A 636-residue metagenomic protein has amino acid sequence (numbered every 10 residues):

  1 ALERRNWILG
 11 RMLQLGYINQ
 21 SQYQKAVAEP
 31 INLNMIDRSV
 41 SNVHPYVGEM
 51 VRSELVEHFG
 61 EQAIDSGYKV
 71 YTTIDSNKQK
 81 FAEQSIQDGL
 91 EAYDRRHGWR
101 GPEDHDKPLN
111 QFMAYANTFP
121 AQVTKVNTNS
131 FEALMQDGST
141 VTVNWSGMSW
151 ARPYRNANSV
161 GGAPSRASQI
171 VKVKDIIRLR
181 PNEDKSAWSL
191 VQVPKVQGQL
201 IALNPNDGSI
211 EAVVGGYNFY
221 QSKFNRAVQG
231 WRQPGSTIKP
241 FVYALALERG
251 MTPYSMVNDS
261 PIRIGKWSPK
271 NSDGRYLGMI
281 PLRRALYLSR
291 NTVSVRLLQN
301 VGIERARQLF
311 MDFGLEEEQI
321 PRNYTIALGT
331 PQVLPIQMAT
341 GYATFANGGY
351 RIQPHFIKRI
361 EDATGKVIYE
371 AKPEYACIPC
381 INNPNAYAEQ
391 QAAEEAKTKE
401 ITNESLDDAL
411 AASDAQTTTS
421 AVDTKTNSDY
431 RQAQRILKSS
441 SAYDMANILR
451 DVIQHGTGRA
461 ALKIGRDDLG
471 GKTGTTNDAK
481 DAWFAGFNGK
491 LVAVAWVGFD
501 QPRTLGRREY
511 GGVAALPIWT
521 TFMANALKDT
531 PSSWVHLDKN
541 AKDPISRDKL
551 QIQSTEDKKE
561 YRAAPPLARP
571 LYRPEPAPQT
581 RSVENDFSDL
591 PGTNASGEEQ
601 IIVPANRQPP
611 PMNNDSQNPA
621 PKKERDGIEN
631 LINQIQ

Functional and structural regions predicted by a protein language model:
A1-D137, L297, Q308-D312, E316-Q319 (+4 more regions): Non-catalytic, structured segments within soluble enzyme domains
M12, A82, T128, D207-G208 (+6 more regions): Active-site SXXK
P30, Q229-I280, Q353-E374, P544: Short, glycine/proline-biased beta-turn/loop segments that scaffold the active-site neighborhood
N32-L33, D37, K125-N129, D137-G138 (+8 more regions): Soluble, non-transmembrane domains of envelope/secretory-pathway proteins that act on or interact with carbohydrate
I74, V257-I262, D273-N347: Active-site-adjacent helix/loop patches that line small-molecule binding or acyl-intermediate pockets
G89-K125, A163-N204, R284-L286, Q299: Beta-lactamase-like hydrolase cores
F119-V141, V191-Y220, Q308-F313, K358-D362: A short, well-structured edge-of-sheet supersecondary motif
A157-S168, V193-G198, Q221-F241, Y254-V257 (+1 more regions): Short active-site loop at a secondary-structure junction that contains or immediately precedes the catalytic residue(s)
